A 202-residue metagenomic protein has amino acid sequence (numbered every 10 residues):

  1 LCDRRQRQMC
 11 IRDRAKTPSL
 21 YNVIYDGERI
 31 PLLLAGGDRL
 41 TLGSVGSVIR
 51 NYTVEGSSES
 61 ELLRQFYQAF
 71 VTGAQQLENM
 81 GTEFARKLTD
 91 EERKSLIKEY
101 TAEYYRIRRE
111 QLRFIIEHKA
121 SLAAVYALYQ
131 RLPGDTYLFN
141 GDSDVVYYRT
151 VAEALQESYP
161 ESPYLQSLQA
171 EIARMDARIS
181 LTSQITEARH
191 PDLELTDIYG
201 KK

Functional and structural regions predicted by a protein language model:
L1-R7, I11: Single conserved hydrophobic/aromatic residue that forms the stacking wall/gate of nucleotide- or nucleobase-binding
R12-K201: Oxidative protein folding and maturation machinery
